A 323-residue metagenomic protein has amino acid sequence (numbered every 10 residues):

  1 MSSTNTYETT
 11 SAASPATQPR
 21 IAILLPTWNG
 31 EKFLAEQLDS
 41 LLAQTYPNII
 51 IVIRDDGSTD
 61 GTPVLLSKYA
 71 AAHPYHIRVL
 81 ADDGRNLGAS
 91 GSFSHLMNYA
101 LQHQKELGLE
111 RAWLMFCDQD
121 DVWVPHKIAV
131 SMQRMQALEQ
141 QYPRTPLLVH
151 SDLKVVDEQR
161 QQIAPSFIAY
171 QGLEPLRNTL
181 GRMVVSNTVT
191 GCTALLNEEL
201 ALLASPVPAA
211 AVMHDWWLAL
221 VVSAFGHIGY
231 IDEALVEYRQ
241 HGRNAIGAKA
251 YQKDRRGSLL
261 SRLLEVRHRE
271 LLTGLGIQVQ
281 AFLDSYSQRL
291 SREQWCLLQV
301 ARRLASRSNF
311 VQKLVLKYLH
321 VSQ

Functional and structural regions predicted by a protein language model:
S2-Y251: Nucleotide-sugar donor-binding/catalytic module of glycosyltransferases that assemble extracellular/cell-envelope
V184, A210-V212, W217, E237-Q323: C-terminal subregions of glycosyltransferases and related glycan-biosynthesis enzymes
